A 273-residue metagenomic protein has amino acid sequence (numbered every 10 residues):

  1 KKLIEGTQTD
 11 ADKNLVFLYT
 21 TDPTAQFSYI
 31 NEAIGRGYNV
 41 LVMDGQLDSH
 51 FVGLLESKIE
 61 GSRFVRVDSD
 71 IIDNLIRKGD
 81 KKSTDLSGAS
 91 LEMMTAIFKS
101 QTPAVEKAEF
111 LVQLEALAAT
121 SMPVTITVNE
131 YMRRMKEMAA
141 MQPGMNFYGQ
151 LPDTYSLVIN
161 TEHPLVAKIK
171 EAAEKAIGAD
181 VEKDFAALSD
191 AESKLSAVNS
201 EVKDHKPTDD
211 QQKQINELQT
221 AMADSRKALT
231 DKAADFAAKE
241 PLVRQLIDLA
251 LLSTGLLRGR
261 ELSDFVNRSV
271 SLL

Functional and structural regions predicted by a protein language model:
K1-L273: Long, intrinsically disordered, charge-dense linkers/tails
